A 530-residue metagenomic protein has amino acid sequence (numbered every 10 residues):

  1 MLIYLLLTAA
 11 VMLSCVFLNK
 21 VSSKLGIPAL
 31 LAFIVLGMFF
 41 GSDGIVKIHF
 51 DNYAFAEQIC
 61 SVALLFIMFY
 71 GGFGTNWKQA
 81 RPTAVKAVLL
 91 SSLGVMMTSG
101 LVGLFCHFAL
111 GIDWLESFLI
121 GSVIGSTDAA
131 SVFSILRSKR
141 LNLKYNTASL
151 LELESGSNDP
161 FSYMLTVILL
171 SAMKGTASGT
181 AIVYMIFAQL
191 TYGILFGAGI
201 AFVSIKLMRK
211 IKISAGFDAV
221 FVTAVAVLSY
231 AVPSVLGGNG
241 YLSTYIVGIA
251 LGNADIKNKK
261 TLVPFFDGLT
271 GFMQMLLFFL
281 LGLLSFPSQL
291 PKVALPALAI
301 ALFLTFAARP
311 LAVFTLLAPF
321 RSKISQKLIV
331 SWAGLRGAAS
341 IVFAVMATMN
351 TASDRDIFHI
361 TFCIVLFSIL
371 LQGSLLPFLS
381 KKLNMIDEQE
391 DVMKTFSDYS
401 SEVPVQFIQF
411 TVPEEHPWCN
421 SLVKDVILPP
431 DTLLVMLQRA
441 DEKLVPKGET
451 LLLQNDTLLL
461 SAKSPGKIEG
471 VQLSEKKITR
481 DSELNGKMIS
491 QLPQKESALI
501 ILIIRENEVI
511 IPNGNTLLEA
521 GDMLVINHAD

Functional and structural regions predicted by a protein language model:
M1-Q389, E402: Transmembrane helical cores of multi-pass secondary ion antiporters/exchangers
L311, A318-I329, A339-D530: Cytosolic regulatory regions of ion transport systems
